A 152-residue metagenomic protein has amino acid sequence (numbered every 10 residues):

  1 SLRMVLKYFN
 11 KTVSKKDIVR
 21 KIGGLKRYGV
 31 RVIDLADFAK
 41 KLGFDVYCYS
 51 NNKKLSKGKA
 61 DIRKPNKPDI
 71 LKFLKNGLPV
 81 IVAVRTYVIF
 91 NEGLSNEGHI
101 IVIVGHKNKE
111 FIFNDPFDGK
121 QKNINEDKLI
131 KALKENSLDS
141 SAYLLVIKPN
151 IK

Functional and structural regions predicted by a protein language model:
S1-P68, N76, Y143, I147-I151: Cysteine-nucleophile protease catalytic domains, especially the papain-like/related folds used in DUB/UBL proteases
K26-Y28, I101-G105: Short linear motifs in intrinsically disordered
C48, K75, R85, F90-S95 (+1 more regions): Noncatalytic regulatory segments and standalone regulatory/sensor domains
K64-N66, S95-H99: Charged helix-capping and loop-helix junction motifs
P68-D69, K107: Active-site-adjacent structural elements in enzyme catalytic domains
G77-P79, G98-I100: Short, surface-exposed beta-edge/turn micro-motifs
I81-A83: Structural motif
